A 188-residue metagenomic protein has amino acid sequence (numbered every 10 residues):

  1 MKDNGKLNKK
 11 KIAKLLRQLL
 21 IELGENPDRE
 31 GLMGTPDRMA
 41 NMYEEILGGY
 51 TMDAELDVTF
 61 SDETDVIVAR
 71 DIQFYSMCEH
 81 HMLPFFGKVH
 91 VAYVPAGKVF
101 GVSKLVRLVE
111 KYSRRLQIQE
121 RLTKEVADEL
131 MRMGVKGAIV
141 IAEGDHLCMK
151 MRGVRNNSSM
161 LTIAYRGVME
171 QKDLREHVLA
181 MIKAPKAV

Functional and structural regions predicted by a protein language model:
M1-V188: A domain-level signal for the structural core that forms small-molecule/cofactor-binding pockets and catalytic centers
